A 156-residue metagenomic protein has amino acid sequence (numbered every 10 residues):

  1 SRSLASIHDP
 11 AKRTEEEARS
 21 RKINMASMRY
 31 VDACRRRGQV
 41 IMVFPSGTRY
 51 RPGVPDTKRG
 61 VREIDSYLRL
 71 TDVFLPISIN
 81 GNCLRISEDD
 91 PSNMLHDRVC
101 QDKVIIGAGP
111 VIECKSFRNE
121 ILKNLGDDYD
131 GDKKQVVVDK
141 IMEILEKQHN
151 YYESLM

Functional and structural regions predicted by a protein language model:
S1-A11: Conserved nucleotide-cofactor-binding alpha/beta core module
P10-M156: Non-catalytic C-terminal accessory region of glycerolipid acyltransferases and related lyso-lipid remodeling enzymes
